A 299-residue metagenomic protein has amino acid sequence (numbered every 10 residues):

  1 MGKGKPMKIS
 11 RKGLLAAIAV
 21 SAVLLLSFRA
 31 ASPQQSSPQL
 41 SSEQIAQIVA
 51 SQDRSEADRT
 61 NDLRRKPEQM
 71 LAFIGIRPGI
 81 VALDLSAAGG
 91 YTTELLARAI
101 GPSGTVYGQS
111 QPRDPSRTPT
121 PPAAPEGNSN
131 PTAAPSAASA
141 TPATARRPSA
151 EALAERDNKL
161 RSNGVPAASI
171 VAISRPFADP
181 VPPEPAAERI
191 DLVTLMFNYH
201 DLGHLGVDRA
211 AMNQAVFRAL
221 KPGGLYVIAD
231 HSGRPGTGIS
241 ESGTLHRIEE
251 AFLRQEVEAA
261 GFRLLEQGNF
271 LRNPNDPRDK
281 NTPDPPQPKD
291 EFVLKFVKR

Functional and structural regions predicted by a protein language model:
I45-L71, R77: Class I SAM-dependent methyltransferase Rossmann-like catalytic core, especially the SAM/SAH-binding loop
G79-A88: Conserved class I S-adenosyl-L-methionine
A97, R209-P222: A short glycine-rich, Lys/Arg-flanked "PGG" loop and its adjoining helix->strand segment in the class I
I100-G101, G203, L220-K221: Helix-to-beta-strand junctions that scaffold the AdoMet/dcAdoMet cofactor pocket in Class I SAM-dependent enzymes
A123-E126, P131-E184: S-adenosyl-L-methionine
P183-V193: A short acidic, Gly/Pro-enriched loop at the edge of an enzyme's catalytic core that lines a small-molecule cofactor
G223-H231: Conserved beta-strand signature within the Rossmann-like core of class I S-adenosyl-L-methionine
D276-R299: Core SAM-dependent methyltransferase catalytic element
